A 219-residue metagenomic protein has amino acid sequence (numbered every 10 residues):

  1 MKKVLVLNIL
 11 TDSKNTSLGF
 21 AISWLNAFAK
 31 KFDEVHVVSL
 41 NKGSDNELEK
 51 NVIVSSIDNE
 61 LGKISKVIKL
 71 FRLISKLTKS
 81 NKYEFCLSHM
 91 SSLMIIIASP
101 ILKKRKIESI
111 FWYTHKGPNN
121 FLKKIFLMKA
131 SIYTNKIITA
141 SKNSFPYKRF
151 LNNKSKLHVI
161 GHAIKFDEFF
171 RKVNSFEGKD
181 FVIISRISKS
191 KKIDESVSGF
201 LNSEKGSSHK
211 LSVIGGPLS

Functional and structural regions predicted by a protein language model:
M1-G43, K189, L201-K205: N-terminal subdomain of nucleotide-sugar transferases
L5-V6, V173-K191, V197-L201, L211-P217: Conserved donor-binding/catalytic core segment of Leloir-type glycosyltransferases
N8, V37-S39, G161, K210-G215: Short beta-strand segments
N8-L10, M90-S91, Y113-G117, K142 (+1 more regions): Histidine-centered beta-alpha loop that forms part of the nucleotide-sugar donor binding/catalytic region in diverse
A29, S109-T139, R149-N153: A conserved, positively charged/aromatic
K30-K69, L73-S80: Conserved nucleotide-sugar phosphate-binding/catalytic loop shared by glycosyltransferases and other
S39-S44, I132-F170: A short, active-site helix/loop in glycosyltransferases that binds the activated sugar's phosphate group
L70, Y83-I107, G117-K124: An aromatic- and histidine-rich active-site surface loop
